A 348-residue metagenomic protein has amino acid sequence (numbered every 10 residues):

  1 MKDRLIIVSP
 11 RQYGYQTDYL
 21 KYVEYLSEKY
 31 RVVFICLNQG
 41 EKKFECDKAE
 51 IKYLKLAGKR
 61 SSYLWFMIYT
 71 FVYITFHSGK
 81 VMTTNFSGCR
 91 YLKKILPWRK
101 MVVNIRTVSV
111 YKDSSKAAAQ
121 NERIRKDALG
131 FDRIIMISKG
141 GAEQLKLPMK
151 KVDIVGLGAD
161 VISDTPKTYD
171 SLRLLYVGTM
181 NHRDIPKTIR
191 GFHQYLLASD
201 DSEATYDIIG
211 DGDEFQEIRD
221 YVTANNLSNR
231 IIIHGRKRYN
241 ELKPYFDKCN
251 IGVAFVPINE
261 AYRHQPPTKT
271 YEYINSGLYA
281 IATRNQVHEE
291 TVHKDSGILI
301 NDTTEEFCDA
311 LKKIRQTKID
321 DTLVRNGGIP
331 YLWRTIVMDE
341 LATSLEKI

Functional and structural regions predicted by a protein language model:
L5-V8, I135, T165-L196, D207: Conserved donor-binding/catalytic core segment of Leloir-type glycosyltransferases
Y13, R183, N240-L242, A254-E272 (+1 more regions): Nucleotide-sugar-dependent
E24, M67-F76, V103, S115-M136: Membrane-proximal helix-turn-helix segments that form the acceptor-binding/catalytic region of lipid-linked
N38, Y91-L92, E122-V152, A159-V161 (+1 more regions): A short, active-site helix/loop in glycosyltransferases that binds the activated sugar's phosphate group
M82-G88, I105-R106: Short His-centered aromatic/hydrophobic patch
R219-K243: Nucleotide-activated donor-binding/catalytic signature segment of Leloir-type glycosyltransferases, i.e., the conserved
K294-E305, K312-K318: Conserved acidic donor-binding segment of nucleotide-sugar-dependent glycosyltransferases
D302, R315-I348: A charged, aromatic-enriched C-terminal amphipathic alpha-helix characteristic of glycosyltransferases across folds
